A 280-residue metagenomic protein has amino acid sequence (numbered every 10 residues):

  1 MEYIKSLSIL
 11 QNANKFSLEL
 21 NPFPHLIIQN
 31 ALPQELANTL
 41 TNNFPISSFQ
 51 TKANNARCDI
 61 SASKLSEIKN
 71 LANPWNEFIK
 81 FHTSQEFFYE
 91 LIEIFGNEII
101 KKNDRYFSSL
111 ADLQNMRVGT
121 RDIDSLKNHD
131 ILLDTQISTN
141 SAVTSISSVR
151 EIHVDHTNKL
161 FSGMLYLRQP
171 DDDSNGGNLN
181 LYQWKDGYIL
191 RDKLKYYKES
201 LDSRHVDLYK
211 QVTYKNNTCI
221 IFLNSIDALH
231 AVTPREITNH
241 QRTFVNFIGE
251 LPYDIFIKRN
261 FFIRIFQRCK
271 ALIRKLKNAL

Functional and structural regions predicted by a protein language model:
M1-E2, L40-T41, N76-F81, S162-L167 (+1 more regions): Short, Φ-rich (hydrophobic/aromatic) sequence segments
M1-N21, R264-L280: Fe(II)/2-oxoglutarate
S8-A13, D59-S63, L190-R191, L201-R204: Short hydrophobic/aromatic-rich motifs at helix boundaries and adjacent loops
K15-Y106: Non-heme Fe(II)/2-oxoglutarate
N42, R259-N260: Short coil/turn segments at secondary-structure boundaries
I60-S66, S109-L126, I265-L272: Amphipathic alpha-helical surface "interface" segments used for docking/oligomerization or membrane association within
N70-W75, I99-N103, G163, L181-Q183 (+1 more regions): Short secondary-structure transition/capping segments
F88, I92-D227, A231-K258: Catalytic core of non-heme Fe(II) oxygenases with the double-stranded beta-helix
